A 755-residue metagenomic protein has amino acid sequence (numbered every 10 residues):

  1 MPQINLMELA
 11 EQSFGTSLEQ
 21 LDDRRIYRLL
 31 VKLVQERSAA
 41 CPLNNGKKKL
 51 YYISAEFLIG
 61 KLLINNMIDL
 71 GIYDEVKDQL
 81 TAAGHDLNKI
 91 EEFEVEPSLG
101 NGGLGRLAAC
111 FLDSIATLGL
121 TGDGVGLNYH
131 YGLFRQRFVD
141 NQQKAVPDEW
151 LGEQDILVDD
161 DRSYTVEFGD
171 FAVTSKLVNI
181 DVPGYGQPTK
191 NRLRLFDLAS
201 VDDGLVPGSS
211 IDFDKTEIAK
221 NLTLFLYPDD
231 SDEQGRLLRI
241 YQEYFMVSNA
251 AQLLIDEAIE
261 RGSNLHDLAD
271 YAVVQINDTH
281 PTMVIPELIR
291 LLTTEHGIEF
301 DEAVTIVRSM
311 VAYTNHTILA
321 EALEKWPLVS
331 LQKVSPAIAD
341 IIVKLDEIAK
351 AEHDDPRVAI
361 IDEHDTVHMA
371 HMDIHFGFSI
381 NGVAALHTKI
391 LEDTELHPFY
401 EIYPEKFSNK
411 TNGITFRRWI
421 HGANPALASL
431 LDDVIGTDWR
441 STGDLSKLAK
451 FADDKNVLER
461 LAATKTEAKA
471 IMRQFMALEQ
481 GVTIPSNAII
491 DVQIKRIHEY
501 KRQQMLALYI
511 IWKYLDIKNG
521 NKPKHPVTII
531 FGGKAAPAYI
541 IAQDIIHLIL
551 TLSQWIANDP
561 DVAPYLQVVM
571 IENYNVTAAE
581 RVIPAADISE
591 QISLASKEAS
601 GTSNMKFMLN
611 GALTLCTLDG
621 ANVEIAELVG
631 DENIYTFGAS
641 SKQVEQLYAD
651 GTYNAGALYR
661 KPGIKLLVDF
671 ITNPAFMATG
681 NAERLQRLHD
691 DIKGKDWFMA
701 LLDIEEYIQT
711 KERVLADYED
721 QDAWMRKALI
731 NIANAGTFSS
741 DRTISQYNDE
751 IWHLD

Functional and structural regions predicted by a protein language model:
M1-D755: A conserved ligand/cofactor-binding region detector
